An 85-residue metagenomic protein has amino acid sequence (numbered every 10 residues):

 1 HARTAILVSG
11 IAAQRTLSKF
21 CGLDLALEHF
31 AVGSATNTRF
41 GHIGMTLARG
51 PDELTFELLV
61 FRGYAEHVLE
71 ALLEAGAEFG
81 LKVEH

Functional and structural regions predicted by a protein language model:
H1-H85: Basic, glycine/lysine-rich polyanion-binding surfaces/domains
